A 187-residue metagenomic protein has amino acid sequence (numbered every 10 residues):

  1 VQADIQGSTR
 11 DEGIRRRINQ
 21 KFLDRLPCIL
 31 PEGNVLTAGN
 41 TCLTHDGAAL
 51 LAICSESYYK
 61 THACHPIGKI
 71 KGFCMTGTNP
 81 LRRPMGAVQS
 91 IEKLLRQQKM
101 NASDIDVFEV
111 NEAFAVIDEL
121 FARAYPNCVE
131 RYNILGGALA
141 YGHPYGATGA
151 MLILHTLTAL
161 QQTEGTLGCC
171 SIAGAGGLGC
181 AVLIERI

Functional and structural regions predicted by a protein language model:
V1-E56, V129-R131: N-terminal extracellular/periplasmic Venus flytrap/periplasmic-binding protein-like
A3-I5, K71-A140: Active-site pocket-lining segment
G33, T37-C54, G149-I187: Conserved beta-strand-centric core segments of catalytic alpha/beta enzyme folds
L36-A49, K71-Q97, Y141-M151, H155 (+1 more regions): Active-site pocket-shaping loop/turn-to-helix segments
Y58-H62: Short helix-loop capping/hinge motifs at secondary-structure junctions, enriched in acidic/polar residues
C64, L81-R82, P144-Y145, G179-I184: Short acidic, glycine/serine/threonine-rich loops at helix termini
H65-K71: Short helix-loop-beta-strand segments that form the rim/entrance of peptidase-like active sites
